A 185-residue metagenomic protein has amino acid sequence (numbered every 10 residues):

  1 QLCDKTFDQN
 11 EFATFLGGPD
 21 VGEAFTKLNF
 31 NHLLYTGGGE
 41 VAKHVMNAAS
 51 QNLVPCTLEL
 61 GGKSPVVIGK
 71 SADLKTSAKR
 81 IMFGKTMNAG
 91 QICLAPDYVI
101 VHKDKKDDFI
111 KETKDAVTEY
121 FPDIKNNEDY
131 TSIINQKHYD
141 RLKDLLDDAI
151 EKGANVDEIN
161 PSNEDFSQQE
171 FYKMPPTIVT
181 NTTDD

Functional and structural regions predicted by a protein language model:
Q1-D20: PLP-dependent aminotransferase-like
T6-D8, T26-H32: Short, surface-exposed connector motifs at secondary-structure boundaries
E11-T14, A24, V67, S132-I133: Conserved beta-strand positions that form and line the central face of beta-propeller blades
F12-A13, H32-Y35: Short catalytic-loop micro-motif centered on adjacent basic/acidic residues
G18-P19, G38-E40: Short beta->alpha connector loops
G22-T26, A78: Short hydrophobic/charged patches on amphipathic alpha-helices used for structural packing and interfaces
N31-H32, G39-D184: ALDH superfamily catalytic-core signature
